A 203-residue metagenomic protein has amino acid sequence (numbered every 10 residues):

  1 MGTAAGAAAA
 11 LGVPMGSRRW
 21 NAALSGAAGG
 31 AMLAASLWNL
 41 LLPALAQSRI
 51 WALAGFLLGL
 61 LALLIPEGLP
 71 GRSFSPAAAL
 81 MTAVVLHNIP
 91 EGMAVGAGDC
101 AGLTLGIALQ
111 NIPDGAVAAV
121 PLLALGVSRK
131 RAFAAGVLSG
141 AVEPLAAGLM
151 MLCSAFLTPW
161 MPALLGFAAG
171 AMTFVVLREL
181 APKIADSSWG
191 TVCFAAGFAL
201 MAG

Functional and structural regions predicted by a protein language model:
M1-G203: Intrinsically disordered, metal-sensing/regulatory segments
